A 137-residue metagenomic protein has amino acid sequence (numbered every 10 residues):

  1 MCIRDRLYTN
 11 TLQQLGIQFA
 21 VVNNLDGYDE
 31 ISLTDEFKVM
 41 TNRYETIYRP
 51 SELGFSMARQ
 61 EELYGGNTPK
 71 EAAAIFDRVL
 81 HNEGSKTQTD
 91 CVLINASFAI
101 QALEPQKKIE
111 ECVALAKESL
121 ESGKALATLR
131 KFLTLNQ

Functional and structural regions predicted by a protein language model:
R4-Q137: Glycine-rich anion-binding loops and their surrounding alpha/beta cores
